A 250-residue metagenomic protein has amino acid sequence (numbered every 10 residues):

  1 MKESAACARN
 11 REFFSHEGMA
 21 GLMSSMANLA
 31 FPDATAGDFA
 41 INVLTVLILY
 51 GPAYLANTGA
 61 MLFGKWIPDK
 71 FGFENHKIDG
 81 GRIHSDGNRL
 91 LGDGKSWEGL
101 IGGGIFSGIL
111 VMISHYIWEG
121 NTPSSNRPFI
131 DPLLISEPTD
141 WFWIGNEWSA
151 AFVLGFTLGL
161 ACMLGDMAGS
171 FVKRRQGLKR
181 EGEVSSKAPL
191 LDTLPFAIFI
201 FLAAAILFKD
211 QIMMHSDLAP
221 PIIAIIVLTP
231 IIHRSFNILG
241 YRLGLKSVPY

Functional and structural regions predicted by a protein language model:
C7, F13-L202, I212-Y250: Interhelical loop and helix-boundary elements at the membrane-water interface of polytopic inner-membrane proteins
I206-K209: Selective transmembrane helix interface/packing segments
